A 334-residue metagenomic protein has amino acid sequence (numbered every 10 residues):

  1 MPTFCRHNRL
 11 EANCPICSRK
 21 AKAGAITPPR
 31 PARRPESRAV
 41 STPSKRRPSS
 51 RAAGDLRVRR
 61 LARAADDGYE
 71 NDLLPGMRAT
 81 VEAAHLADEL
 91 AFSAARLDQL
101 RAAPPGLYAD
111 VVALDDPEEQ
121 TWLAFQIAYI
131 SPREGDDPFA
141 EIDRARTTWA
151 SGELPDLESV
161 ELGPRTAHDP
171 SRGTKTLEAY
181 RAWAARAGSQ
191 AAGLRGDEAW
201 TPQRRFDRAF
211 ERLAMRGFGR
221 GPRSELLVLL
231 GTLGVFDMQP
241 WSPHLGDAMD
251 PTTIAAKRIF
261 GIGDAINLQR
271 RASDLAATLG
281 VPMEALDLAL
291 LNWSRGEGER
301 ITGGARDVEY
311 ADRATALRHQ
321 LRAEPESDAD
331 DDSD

Functional and structural regions predicted by a protein language model:
T3, A12-P15: Cys/His-enriched microdomains
R6-R9, S18: Cys/His-coordinated zinc-binding microdomains
L10, P222: Conserved tryptophan-centered aromatic signature that marks the ligand-binding surface of SH3 and related Trp-rich
I16-A32: Short Cys/His-rich micro-motifs in 6-15 aa windows
S37-D110, A187-R208, S224-D334: C-terminal accessory module of base-excision DNA glycosylases/AP lyases that mediates lesion recognition and DNA
L86, A95-G163, R186: Phosphate-/polyanion-interacting regions in eukaryotic proteins
P164-R216: Helix-hairpin-helix/helix-loop-helix acidic hairpins
